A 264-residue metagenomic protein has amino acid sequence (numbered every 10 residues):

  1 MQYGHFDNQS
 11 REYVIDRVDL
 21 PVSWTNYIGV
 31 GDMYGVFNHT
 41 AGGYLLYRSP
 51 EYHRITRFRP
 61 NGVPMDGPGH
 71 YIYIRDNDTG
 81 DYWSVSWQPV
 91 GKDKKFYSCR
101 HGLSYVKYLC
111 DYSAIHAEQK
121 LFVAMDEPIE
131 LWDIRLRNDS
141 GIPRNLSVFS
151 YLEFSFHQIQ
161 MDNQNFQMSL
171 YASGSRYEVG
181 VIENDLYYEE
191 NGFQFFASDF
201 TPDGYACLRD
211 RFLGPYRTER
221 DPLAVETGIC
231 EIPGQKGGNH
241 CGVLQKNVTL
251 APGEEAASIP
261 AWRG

Functional and structural regions predicted by a protein language model:
M1-G264: Anionic coordination/interaction segments
